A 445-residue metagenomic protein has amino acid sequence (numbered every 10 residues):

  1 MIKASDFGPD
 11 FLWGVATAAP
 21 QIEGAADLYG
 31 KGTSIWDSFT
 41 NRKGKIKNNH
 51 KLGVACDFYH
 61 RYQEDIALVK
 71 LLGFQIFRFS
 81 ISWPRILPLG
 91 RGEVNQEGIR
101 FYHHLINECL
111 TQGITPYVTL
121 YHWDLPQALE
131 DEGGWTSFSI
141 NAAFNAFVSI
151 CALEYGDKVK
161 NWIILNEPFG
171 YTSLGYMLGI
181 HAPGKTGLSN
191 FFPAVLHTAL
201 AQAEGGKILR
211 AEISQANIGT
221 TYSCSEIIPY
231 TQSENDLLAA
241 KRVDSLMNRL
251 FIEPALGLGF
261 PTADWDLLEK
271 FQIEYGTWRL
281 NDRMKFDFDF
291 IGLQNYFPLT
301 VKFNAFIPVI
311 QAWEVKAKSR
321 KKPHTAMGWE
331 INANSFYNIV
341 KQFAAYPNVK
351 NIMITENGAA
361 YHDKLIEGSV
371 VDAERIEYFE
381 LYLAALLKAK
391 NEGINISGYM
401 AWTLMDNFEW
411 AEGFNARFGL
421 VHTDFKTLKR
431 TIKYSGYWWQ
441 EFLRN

Functional and structural regions predicted by a protein language model:
M1-I46, L89-R91, I99-N445: Active-site region of glycoside hydrolase catalytic domains
D10-L12, Y59, I76: A common structural microfeature
T33-A67: Aromatic- and Gly/Pro-rich amphipathic surface segment
K51-F58, R91-G98, I140: Short secondary-structure transition/capping motifs
H60, A67-K70, R100-H103, N107: N-terminal, well-ordered alpha-helical segments
R61-S82, F286-F290: Catalytic domains of carbohydrate-active enzymes, especially glycoside hydrolases
Q75, P84-I86, W123-L125: A short acidic, glycine/proline-enriched capping/turn motif at secondary-structure boundaries, especially helix N-cap
I81-V94: Glycine-rich, proline-tolerant flexible connector loops at the mouths of alpha/beta enzymes
